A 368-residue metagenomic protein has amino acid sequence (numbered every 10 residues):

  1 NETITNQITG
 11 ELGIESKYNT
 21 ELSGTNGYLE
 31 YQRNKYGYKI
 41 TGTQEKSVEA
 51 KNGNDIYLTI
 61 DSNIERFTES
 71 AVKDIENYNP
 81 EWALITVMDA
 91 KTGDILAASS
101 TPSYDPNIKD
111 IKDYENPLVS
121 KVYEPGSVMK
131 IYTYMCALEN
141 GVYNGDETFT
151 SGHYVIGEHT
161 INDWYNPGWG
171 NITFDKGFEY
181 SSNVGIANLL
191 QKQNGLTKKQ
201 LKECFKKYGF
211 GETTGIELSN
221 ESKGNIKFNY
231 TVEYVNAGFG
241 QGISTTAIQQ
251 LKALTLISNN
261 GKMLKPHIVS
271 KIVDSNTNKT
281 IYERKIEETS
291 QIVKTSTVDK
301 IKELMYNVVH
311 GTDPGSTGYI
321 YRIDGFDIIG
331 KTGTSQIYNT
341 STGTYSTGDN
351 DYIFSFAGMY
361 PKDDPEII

Functional and structural regions predicted by a protein language model:
N1-N52, T347: Small/polar-residue-rich segments within soluble enzyme cores
S23-N26, E69, K73, K206 (+1 more regions): Amphipathic, well-packed alpha-helical segments that form the structural scaffold of globular domains
N34-S47, A83-S127, Y132-I367: Beta-lactam-recognizing serine transpeptidase/beta-lactamase-like catalytic domain environment
I40-A83: Conserved, well-ordered alpha-helix/loop/beta-strand core segments that scaffold catalytic motifs
